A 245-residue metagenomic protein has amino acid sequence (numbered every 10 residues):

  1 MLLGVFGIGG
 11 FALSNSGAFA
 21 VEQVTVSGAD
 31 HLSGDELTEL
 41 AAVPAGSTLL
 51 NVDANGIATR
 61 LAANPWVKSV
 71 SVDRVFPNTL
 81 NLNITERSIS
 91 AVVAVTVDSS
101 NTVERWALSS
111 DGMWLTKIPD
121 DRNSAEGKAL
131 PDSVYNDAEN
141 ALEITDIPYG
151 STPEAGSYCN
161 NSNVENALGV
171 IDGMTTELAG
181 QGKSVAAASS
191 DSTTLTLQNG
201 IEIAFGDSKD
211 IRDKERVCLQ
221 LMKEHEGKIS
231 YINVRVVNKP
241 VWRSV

Functional and structural regions predicted by a protein language model:
M1-I8, S71, P77-V245: Charged, solvent-exposed interaction patches on well-folded alpha/beta domains that mediate macromolecular contacts
A12-K117: Terminal hydrophobic membrane-targeting helix
